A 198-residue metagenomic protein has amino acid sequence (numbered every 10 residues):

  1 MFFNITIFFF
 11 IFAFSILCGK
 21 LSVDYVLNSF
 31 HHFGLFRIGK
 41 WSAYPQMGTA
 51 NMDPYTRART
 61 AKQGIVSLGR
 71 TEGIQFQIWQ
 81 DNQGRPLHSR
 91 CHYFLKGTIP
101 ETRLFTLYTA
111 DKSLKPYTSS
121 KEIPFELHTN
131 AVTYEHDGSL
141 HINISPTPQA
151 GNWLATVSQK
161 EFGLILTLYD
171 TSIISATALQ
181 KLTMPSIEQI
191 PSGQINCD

Functional and structural regions predicted by a protein language model:
M1-D198: A compositional/structural signature for long, glycine/proline-rich flexible linkers and loops on extracytoplasmic
